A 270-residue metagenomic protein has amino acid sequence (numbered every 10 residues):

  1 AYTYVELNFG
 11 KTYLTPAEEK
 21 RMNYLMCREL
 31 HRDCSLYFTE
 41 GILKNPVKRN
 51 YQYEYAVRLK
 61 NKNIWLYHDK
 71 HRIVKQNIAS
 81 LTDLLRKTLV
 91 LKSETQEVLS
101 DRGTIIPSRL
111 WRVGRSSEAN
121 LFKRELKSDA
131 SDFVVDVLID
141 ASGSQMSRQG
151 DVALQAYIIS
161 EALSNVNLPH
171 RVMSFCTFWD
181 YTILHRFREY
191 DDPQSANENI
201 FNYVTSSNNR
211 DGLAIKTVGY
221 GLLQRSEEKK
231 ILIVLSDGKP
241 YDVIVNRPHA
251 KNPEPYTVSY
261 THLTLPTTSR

Functional and structural regions predicted by a protein language model:
A1-D132: Acidic/polar low-complexity segments with low predicted structural confidence
W111-R112, K127-F187: Von Willebrand factor
I139-S142, V218, K229-P253, L263: DG-centered beta-turn motif at the end of beta-strands
S144-R148, F201-N209, L223, I244-T257: Short, contiguous acidic/charged loop-to-helix segments that flank catalytic cores in large enzymes
S147-R148, V172, I183, Q224-L232 (+1 more regions): Extended hydrophobic-aromatic, low-complexity segments
V152-L154, R186-D191, N246-E254: Short secondary-structure boundary/capping segments
I183, D191-K229: Von Willebrand factor
T261-T267: Conserved small/polar residues in nucleotide/adenosyl-binding loops
